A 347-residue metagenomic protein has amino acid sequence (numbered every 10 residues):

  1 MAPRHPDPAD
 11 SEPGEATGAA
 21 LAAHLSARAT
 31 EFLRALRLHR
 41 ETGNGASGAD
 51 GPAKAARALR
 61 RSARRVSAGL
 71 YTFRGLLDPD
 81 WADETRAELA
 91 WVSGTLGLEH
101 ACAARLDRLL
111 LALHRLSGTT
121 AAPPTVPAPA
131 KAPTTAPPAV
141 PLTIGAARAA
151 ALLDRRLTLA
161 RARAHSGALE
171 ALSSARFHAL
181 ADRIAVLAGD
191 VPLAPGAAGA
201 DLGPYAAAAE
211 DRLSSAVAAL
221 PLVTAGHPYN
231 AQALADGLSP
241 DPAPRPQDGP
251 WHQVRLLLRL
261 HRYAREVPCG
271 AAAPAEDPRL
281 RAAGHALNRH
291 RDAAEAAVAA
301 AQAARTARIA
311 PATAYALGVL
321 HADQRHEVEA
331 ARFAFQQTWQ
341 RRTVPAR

Functional and structural regions predicted by a protein language model:
M1-R347: Cationic, histidine-enriched alpha-helical/coil surfaces that engage anionic ligands
